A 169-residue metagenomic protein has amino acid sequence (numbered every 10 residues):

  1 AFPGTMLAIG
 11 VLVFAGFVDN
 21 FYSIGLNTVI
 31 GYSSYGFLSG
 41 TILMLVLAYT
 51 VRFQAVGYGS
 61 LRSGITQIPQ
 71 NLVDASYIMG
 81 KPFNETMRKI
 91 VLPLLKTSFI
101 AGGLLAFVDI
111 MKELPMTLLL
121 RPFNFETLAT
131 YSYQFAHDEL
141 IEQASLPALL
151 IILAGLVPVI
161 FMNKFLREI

Functional and structural regions predicted by a protein language model:
A1-P3, M44-Q54, L104-M111, R121-F123 (+1 more regions): Hydrophobic transmembrane alpha-helices
F2, V51, Y58-L61, P69 (+1 more regions): Transmembrane alpha-helices
T5-T50, N84, L120-N124: Membrane-interfacial helix termini and adjacent extracytoplasmic/periplasmic loops of multi-pass transporters
A8-F21, A48, S60-S63, G102-I110 (+2 more regions): A structural signal for multi-pass alpha-helical bundles of membrane permease subunits that mediate small-molecule
Y35-Y77, G103: Membrane-cytosol interface at the C-terminal ends of specific transmembrane alpha-helices in multi-pass membrane
S39-L43, V73, N84, K96 (+2 more regions): Residues that define the loop-to-transmembrane-helix transition and helix capping in multi-pass membrane transporters
R62-V73, Y77, K81-K89, L104-L105 (+2 more regions): C-terminal transmembrane helix and the adjacent membrane-cytosol boundary/short C-terminal tail of inner/organellar
M111, T117-I160: Interhelical loop and adjacent transmembrane-helix boundary motif in polytopic membrane transport permeases
